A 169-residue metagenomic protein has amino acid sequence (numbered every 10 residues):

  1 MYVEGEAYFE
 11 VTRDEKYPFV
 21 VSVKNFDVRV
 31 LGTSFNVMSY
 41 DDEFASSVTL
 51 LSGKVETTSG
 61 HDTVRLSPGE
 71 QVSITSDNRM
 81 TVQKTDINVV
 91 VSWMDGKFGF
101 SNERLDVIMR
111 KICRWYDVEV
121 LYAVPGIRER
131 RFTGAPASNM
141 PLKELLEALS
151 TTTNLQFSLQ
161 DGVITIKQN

Functional and structural regions predicted by a protein language model:
M1-N169: A residue-level detector for the "anchor" residue at the start of short, highly conserved motifs
